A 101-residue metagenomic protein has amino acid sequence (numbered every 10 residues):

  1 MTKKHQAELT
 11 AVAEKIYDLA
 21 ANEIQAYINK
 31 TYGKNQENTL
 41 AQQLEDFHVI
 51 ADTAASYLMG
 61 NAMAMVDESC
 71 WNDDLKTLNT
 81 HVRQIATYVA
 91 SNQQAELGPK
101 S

Functional and structural regions predicted by a protein language model:
M1-S101: Solvent-exposed interaction surfaces and binding hotspots enriched for charged
